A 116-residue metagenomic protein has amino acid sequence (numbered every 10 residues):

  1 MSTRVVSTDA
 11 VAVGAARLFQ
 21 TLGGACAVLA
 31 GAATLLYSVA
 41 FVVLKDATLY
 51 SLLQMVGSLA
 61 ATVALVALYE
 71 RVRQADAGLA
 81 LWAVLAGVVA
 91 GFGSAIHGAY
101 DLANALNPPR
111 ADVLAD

Functional and structural regions predicted by a protein language model:
S2-D116: Hydrophobic, aromatic-enriched alpha-helical segments typical of multi-pass transmembrane helices
